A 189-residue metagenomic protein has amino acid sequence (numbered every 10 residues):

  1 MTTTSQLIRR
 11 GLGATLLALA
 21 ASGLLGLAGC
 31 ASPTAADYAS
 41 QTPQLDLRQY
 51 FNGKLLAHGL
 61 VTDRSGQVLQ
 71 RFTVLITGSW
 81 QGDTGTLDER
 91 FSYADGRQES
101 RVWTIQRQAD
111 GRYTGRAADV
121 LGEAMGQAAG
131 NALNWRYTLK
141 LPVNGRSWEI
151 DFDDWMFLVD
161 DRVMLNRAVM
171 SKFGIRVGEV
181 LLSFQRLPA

Functional and structural regions predicted by a protein language model:
L7-L17: N-terminal export leaders
L24-L27: Bacterial Sec-type N-terminal signal peptides, specifically the leucine/valine-rich hydrophobic h-region
A36, V74, W80, Y93 (+2 more regions): Sequence-level preference for short, compositionally simple segments enriched in small aliphatic or small polar residues
Y38-K54: N-terminal helix-cap/turn-to-beta initiation motif at the start of protein domains
F51-G59, N166: A short, Trp-centered hydrophobic/proline-enriched beta-strand micro-motif
H58, T62-V143: Central antiparallel beta-sheet cores of small beta-barrel/beta-sandwich binding domains
D153, F157-A189: Glycine-rich, aromatic-bearing surface loops/beta-hairpins
